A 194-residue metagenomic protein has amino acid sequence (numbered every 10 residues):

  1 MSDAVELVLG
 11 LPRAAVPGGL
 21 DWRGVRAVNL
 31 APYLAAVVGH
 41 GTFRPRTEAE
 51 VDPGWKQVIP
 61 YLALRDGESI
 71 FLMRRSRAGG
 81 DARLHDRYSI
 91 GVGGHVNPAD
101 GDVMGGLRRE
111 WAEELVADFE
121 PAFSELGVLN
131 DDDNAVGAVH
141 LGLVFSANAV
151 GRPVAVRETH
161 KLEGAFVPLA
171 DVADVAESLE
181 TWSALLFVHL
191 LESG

Functional and structural regions predicted by a protein language model:
M1-A155, L169-G194: N-terminal leader/linker segments that precede catalytic domains of diphosphate-processing enzymes
R157-H160: Short amphipathic alpha-helices in soluble, non-transmembrane regions that often serve as interface/regulatory elements
F166: Short aromatic/basic micro-patch
